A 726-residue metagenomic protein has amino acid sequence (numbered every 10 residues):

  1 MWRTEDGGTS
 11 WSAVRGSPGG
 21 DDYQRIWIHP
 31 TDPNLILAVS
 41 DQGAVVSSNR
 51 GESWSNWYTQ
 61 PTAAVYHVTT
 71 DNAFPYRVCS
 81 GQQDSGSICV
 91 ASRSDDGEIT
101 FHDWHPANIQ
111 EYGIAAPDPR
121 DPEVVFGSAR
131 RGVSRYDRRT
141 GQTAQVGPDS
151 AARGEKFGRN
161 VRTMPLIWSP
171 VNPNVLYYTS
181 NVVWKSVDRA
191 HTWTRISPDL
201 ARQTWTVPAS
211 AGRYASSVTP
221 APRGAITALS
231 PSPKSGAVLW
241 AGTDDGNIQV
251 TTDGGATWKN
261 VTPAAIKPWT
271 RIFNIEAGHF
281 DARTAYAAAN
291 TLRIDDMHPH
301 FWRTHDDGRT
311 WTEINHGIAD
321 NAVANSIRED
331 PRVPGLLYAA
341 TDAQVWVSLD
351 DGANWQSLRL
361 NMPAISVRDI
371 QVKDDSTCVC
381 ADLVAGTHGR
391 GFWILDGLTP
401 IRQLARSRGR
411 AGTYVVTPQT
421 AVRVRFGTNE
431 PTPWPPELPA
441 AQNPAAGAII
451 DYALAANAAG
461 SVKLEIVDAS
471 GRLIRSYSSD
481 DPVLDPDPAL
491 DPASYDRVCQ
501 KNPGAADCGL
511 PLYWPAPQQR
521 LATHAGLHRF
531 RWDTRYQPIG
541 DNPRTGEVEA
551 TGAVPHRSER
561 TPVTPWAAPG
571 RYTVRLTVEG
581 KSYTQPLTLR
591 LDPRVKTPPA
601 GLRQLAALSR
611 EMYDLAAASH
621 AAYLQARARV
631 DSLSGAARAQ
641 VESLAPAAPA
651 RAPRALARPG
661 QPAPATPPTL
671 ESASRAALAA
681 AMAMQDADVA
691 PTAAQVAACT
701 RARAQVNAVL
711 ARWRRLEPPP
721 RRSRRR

Functional and structural regions predicted by a protein language model:
M1-L438, A445-A448, P482, P486-Q500: Beta-propeller blade termini and top-face loops
S134-R135, I450-D451, A458-S476, R571-R575: Beta-strand-rich binding/interaction modules
T399-F426, T584-A618: Low-complexity, Pro/Ser/Thr- and charge-rich linker/hinge segments at domain boundaries
T428-K463, V467, A525-R531, S609 (+1 more regions): Contiguous beta-strand segments within globular domains
L473-P565: Glycine-centered tight-turn motifs at strand-turn-strand junctions
P511, R544, D592, R603-A645: Preference for long, solvent-exposed alpha-helical segments and helix-linker "stalks"
P538-N542, T577-Q585: Short acidic/polar inter-strand loop motif in beta-rich domains
L587, H620-R726: Mature extracytoplasmic or organellar-lumen-exposed domains after removal of signal/transit peptides
